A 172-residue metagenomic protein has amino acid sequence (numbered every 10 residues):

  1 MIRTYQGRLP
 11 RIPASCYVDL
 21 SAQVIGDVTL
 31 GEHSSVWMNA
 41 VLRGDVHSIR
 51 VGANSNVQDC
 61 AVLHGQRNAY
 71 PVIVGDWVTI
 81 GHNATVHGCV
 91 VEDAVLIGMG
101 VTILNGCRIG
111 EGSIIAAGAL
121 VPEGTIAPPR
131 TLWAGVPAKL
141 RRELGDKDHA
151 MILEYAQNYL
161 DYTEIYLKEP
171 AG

Functional and structural regions predicted by a protein language model:
M1-A14, D19, Y70-T85, V91-D93 (+1 more regions): C-terminal segments of enzyme domains that contribute to small-molecule binding surfaces
A14, D19-L20, I25-G26, G31-E32 (+16 more regions): Left-handed beta-helix
I49: Active-site cofactor/substrate anionic-group-binding motifs, chiefly glycine- and Lys/Arg-rich phosphate-binding loops
